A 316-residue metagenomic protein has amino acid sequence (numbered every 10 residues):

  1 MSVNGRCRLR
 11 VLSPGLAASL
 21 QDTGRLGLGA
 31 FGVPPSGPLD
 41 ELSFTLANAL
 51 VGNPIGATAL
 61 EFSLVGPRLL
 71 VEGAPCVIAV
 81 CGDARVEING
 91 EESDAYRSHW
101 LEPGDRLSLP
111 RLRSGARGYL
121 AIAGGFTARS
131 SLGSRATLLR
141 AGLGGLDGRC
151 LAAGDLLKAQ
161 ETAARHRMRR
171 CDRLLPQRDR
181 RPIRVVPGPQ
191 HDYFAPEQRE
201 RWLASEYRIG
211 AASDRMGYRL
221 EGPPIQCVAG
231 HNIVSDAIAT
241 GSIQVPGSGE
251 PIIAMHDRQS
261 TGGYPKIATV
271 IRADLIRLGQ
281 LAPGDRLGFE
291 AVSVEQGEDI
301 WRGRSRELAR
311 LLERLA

Functional and structural regions predicted by a protein language model:
M1-A316: Conserved "landmark" site that anchors the functional core of diverse proteins
